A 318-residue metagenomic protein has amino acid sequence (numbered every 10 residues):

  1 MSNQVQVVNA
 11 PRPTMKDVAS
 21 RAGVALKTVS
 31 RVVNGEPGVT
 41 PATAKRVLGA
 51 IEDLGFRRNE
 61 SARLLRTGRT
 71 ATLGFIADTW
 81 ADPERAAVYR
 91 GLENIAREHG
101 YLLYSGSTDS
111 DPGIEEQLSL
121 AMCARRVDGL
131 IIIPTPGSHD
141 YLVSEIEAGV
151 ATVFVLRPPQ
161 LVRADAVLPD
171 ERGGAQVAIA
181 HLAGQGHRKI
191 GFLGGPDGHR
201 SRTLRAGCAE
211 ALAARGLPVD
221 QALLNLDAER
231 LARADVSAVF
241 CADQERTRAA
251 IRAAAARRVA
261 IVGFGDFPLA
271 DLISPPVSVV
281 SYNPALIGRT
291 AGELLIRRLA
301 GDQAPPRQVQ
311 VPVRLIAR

Functional and structural regions predicted by a protein language model:
M1-T70: N-terminal helix-turn-helix DNA-binding module of bacterial transcription factors
L26-R31, L65-W80, H181, K189-G195: Short beta-strand segments enriched in small/hydrophobic residues
R46, P83-E98, G174-A178, H199-V219 (+3 more regions): Short, solvent-exposed amphipathic alpha-helices that sit in or adjacent to ligand/effector-binding or catalytic
F56-A121, R126-G129, A209: Amphipathic helical "hinge" segments at domain boundaries
S110, I132-V177, E245, G265-V277: Flexible loop/hinge segments that line or gate small-molecule binding clefts
D165-F192, L226-E229, T247, Y282-A300: Hydrophobic alpha-helical segments within soluble ligand-binding/sensing domains
Q176-R215, R307-R318: An alpha-beta-alpha
A234-F240, E245-R318: Flexible loop/turn connectors
